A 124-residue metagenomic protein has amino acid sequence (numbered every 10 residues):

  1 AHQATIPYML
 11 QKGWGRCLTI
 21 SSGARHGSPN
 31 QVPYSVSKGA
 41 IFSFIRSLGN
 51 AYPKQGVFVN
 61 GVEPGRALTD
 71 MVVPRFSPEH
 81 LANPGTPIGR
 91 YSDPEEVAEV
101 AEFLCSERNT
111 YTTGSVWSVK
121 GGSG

Functional and structural regions predicted by a protein language model:
H2-Q3, R46: A short, exposed helix-loop element centered on a Lys and neighboring polar residues
Q3-R16: A short helix-coil junction within the Rossmann-fold of NAD(P)-dependent oxidoreductases
L10, L18-A40, I45-K54: Catalytic loop of short-chain dehydrogenase/reductase
R25, A67-L68, V72, G122-G124: Conserved sequence/active-site signature of Rossmann-fold short-chain dehydrogenase/reductase
P53, F58, T112-G114: Short, small/polar-rich loop/turn modules that mediate ligand/substrate recognition or access, typified
K54, G61-T86, Y91, E96: A glycine/serine/threonine-rich, flexible loop-to-helix segment that serves as the NAD(P) cofactor-binding "lid"
F58-L68, C105, S118-K120: Conserved SDR Rossmann-fold cofactor-binding beta-strand/turn motif
R90-V119: C-terminal substrate-recognition "lid" of short-chain dehydrogenase/reductases
